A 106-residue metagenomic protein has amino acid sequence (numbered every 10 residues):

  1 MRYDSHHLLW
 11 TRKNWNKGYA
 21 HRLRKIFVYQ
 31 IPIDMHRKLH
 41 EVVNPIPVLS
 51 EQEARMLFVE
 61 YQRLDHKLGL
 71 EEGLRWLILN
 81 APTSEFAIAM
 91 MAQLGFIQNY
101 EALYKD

Functional and structural regions predicted by a protein language model:
M1-D106: Catalytic toxin/effector domains delivered as secreted proteins or via bacterial secretion systems
